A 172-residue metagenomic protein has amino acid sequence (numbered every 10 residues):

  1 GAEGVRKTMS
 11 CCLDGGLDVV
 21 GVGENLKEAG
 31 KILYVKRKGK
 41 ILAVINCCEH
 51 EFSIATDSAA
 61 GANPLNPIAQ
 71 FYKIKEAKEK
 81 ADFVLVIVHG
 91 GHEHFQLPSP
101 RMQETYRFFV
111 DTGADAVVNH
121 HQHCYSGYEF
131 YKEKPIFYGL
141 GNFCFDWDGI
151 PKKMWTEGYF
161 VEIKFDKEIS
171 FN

Functional and structural regions predicted by a protein language model:
G1-N172: Acidic, metal/ion-coordinating pockets
